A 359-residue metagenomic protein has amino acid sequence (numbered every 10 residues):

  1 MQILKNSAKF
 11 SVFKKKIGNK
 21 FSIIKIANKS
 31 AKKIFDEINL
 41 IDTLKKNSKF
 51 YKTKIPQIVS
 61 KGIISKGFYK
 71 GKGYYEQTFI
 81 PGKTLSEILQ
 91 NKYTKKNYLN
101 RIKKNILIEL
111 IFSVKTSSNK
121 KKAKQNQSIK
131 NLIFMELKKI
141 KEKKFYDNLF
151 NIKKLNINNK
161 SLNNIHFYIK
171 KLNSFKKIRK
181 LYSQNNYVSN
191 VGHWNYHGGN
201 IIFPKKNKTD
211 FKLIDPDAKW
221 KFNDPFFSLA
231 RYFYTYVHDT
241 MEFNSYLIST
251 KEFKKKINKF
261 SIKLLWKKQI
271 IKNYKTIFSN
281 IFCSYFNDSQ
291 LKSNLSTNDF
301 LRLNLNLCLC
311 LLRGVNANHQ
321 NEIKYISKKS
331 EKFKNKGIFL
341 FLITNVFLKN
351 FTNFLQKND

Functional and structural regions predicted by a protein language model:
Q2-K5: Protein kinase glycine-rich loop
A8-T43, S86-K92: ATP-binding glycine-rich loop module of kinase domains
V12-K16, N173-P225: Active-site acidic catalytic loop and adjacent metal/ATP-binding pocket of ATP-dependent phosphoryl transfer enzymes
N39-I55, S113-T116: Structural motif at the C-terminus of the N-lobe alphaC helix and the adjacent alphaC-beta4 loop of the Hanks-type
L44, K83-N185, N190-G192, I281-S284 (+1 more regions): Conserved kinase catalytic-core helix
P56-G73: Short beta-strand micro-motifs within the conserved protein kinase catalytic domain, predominantly in the N-lobe
G73-K96, K219, C308-K332: A glycine-centered beta->alpha junction motif in the catalytic cores of kinase/phosphotransferase enzymes
F211, D217-S289, L309-S327: Active-site activation/catalytic loop segments of kinase-like enzymes and analogous catalytic loops in related
